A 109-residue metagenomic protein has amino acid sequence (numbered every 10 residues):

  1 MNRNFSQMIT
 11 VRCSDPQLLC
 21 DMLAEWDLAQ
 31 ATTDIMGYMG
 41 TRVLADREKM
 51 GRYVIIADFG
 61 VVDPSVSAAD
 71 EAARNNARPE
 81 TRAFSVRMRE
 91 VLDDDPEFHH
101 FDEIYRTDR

Functional and structural regions predicted by a protein language model:
M1-N2, R109: Basic/polar N-terminal segments that are highly enriched at the extreme N-terminus, encompassing both cleavable
N4-R12, V54-I56: Active-site-flanking beta-strand signature of metal-NTP-handling nucleotidyl enzymes and homologous cyclase-like
V11-L23: Short, surface-exposed ligand-recognition loops at beta-strand->loop->(often short) alpha-helix junctions that present
D15-Q17, R47, V61-D63: Feature marks short, surface-exposed loop/turn motifs that line or immediately flank catalytic pockets and channel
L28-G40, D58-H99: An amphipathic, aromatic/His-enriched active-site/gating alpha helix that lines ligand/cofactor pockets
L44-M50: A short beta-turn/loop motif at secondary-structure boundaries
G51-Y53, D63-V66, T107-D108: Short catalytic/ligand-binding loop motif for oxyanion handling, primarily in non-cytosolic enzymes, centered on
H99-R109: Short, low-order "capping/linker" segments at domain edges
